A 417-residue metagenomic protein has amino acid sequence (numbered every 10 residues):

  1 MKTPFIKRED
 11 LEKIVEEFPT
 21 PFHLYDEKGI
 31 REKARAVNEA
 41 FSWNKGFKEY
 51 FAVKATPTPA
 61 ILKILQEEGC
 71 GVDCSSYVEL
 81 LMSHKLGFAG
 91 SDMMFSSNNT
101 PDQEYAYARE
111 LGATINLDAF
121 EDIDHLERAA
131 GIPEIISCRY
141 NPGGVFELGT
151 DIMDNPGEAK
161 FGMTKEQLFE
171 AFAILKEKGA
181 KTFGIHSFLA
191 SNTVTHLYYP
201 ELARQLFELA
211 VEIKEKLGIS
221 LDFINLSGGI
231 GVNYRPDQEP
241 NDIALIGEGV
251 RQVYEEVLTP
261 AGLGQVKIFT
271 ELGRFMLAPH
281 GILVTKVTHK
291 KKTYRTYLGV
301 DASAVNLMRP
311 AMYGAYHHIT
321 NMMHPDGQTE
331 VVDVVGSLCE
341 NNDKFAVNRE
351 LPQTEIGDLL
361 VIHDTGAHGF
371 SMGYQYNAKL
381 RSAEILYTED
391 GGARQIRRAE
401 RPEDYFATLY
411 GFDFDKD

Functional and structural regions predicted by a protein language model:
M1-E134, L175-K181, I213-E215, S220 (+1 more regions): A charged N-terminal "starter" segment
I30, K54, S76, A108 (+6 more regions): Conserved, mostly hydrophobic/aromatic
P57-A60, D124, V145-F146, S191-T195 (+5 more regions): Flexible loop/turn segments at secondary-structure boundaries
L62, K85, Y105-Y107, L126-A129 (+6 more regions): Short acidic, glycine/serine/threonine-rich loops at helix termini
G71, M94, T114-N116, S137-R139 (+8 more regions): Structured core elements
G131-V145: Glycine-rich, aromatic-flanked loop segments that form ligand/cofactor-binding clefts across common enzyme folds
P142-T288, L351: Active-site loop/helix belt of alpha/beta enzymes
L258, L263-D417: Charged (often Lys/Glu-rich) extended helix/loop segments that serve as interaction or gating elements
